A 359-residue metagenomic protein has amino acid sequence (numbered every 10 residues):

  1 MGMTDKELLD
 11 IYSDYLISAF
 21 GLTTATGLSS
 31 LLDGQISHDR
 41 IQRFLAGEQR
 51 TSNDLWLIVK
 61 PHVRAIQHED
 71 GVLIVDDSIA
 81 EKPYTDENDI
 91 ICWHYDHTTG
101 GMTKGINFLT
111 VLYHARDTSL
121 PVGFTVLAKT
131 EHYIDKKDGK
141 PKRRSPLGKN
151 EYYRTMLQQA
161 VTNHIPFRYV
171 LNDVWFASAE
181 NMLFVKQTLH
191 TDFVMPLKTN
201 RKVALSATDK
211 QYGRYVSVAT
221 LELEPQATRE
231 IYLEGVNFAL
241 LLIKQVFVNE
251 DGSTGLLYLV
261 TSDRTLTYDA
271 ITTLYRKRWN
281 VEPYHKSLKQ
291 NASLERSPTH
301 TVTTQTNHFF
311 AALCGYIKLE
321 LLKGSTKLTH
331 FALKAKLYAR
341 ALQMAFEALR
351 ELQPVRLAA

Functional and structural regions predicted by a protein language model:
M1-E48, S52-D54: Gly/serine-rich nucleotide phosphate-binding loop at the start of the catalytic core of nucleotide/ADP-ribose-handling
G2-D5, D14, A19, D86 (+2 more regions): Single, function-defining residue in the core of a domain
Y15, L45-G123, A128: Active-site-proximal, Lys/Arg-enriched surface segment that forms a nucleic-acid-binding/basic interface patch
L32, E48, H62, Y275-R278 (+1 more regions): Alpha-helix boundary/capping residues
S37-H38, H68, S297: Secondary-structure boundary/capping residues
